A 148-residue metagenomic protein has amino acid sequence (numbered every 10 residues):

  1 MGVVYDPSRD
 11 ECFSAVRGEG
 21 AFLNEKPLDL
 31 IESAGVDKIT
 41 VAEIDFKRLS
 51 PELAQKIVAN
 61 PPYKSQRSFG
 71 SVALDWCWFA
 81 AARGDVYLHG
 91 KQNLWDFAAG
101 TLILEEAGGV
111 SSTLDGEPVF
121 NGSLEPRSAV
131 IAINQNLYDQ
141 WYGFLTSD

Functional and structural regions predicted by a protein language model:
M1-W76, V119, E125-D148: Acidic beta-strand-loop-alpha-helix segment within the catalytic core of divalent metal-dependent phosphate-processing
A42, Y87-H89: Short catalytic-loop micro-motif centered on adjacent basic/acidic residues
F46, K91-Q92, L114-E117: Short secondary-structure boundary segments
C77-A81, A98-E106: Hydrophobic residues within well-ordered alpha-helices
A81-V86, G108-V110: Alpha-to-beta junction loops
W95: Acidic donor-binding loop at a coil-to-helix junction in glycosyltransferase catalytic cores that engages
G109-S123: Acidic, metal-binding active-site segment of PIN/NYN-like and related structure-specific nucleases
